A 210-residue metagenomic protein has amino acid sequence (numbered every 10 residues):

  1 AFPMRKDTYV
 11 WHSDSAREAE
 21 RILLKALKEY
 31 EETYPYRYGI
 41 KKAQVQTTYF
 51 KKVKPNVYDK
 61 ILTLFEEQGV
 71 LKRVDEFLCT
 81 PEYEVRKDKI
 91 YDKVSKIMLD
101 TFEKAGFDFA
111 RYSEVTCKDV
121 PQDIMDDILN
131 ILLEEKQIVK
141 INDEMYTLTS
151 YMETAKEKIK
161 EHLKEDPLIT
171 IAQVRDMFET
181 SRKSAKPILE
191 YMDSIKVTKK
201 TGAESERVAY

Functional and structural regions predicted by a protein language model:
A1-Y210: C-terminal non-catalytic scaffold/interaction domains in large multidomain proteins
